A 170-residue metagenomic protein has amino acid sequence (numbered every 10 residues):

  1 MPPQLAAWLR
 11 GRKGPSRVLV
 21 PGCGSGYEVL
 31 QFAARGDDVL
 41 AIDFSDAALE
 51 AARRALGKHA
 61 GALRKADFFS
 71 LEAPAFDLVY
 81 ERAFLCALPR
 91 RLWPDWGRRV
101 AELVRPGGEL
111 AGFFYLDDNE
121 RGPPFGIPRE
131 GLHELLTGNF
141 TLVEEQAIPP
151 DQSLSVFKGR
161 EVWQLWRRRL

Functional and structural regions predicted by a protein language model:
M1-V20, G24-P74, R90-L170: Class I (Rossmann-like) S-adenosyl-L-methionine-dependent methyltransferase catalytic domain, capturing the SAM-binding
D77: Conserved acidic residues
Y80: A conserved beta-strand element that flanks and buttresses the S-adenosyl-L-methionine
A83, A87: Short catalytic micro-motifs in class I SAM-dependent methyltransferases
